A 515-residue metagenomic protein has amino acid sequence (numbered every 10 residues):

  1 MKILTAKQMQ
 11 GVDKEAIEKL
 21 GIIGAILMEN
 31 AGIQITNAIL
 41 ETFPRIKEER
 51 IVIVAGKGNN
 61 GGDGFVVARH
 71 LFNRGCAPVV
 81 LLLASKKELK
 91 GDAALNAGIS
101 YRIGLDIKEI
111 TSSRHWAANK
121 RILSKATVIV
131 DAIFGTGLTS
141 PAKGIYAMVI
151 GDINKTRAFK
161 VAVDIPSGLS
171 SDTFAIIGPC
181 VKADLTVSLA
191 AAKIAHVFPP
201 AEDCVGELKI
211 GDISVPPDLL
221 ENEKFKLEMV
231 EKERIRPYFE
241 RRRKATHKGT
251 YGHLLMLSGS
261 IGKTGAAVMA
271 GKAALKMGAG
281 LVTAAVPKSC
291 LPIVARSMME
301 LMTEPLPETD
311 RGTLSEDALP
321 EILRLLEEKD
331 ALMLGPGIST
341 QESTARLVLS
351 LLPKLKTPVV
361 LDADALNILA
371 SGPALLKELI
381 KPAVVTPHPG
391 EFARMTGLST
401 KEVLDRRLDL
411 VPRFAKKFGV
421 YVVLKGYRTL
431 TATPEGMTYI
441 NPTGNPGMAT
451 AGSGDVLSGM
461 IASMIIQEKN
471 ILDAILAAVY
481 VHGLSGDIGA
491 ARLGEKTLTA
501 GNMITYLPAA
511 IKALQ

Functional and structural regions predicted by a protein language model:
M1-L83, K90, H196-P358, N367-V385 (+1 more regions): Small-residue (G/A/S/T)-rich helix-start motifs and N-terminal tracts that mark the onset
N37-I133, P141-V163: Nucleotide and nucleotide-moiety/phosphate-recognizing core
G98-L105, D131-G135, L301-E308, G444-G447: Short, structured secondary-structure boundary patches
T111, T156-F159, I177, K356-T357 (+1 more regions): Generic structural signal for short, solvent-exposed loop/turn connectors between secondary structure elements
W116, S124-P141, D330-S339, K416-K417 (+1 more regions): Glycine-rich phosphate-binding loop
A126-V128, I133-F225: Internal gly/pro-rich beta-alpha loop/helix module that stabilizes soluble enzyme cofactors or their anionic handles
